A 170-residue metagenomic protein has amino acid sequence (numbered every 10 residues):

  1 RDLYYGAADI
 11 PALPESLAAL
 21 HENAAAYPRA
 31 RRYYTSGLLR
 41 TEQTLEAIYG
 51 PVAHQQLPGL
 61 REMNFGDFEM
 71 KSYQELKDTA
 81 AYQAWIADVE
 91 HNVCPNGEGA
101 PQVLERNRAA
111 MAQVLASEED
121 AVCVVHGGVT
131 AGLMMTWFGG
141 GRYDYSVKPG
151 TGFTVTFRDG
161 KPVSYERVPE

Functional and structural regions predicted by a protein language model:
R1-V52, E98: Active-site-proximal alpha-helix that buttresses catalytic centers in soluble enzyme cores
I10, I48-R106: Phosphate-handling substructures
R31, S117-G128: Generic beta-sheet signal
Y34, Q55-L57, E166: General small-molecule cofactor/ligand-binding pocket signal
T35-S36, E105, V124-V125: Short beta-strand scaffold positions
R40-E42, E62-M63, V129-G132: Short, active-site-adjacent cap segments at secondary-structure transitions
A47, G132-T136: Active-site signature of alpha/beta-hydrolase-fold catalytic machinery across serine- and Asp/Cys-nucleophile hydrolases
G140-E166: Domain-level recognition of soluble alpha/beta enzyme cores, biased toward histidine phosphatases/phosphomutases
